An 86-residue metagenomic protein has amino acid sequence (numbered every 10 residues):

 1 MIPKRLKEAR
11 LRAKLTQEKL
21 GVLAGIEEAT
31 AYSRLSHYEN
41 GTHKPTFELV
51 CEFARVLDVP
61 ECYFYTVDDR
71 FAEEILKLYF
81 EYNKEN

Functional and structural regions predicted by a protein language model:
M1, R12, E27, T42-P45 (+1 more regions): Helix-turn-helix/winged-helix DNA-binding modules
K4-G25, Y79-N83: Short basic helix-loop element that most often maps to the first helix and adjoining turn of HTH DNA-binding modules
L6, L20-G21, Y32-Y38, F64: Conserved hydrophobic/aromatic packing and binding residues within compact polymer-binding modules
K7, L11, G25, S36 (+2 more regions): Residue-level detection of the helix-turn-helix DNA-binding "recognition helix"
T16, E27-R34, T46, P60: Short coil turns linking two alpha-helices in DNA-binding domains
Y32, N40-R55, F71: Short, basic-rich loop-to-helix N-cap that marks the start of a DNA-contacting helix
R55, C62-N86: Short, charged recognition helix plus adjacent turn of helix-turn-helix-like nucleic-acid-binding domains
